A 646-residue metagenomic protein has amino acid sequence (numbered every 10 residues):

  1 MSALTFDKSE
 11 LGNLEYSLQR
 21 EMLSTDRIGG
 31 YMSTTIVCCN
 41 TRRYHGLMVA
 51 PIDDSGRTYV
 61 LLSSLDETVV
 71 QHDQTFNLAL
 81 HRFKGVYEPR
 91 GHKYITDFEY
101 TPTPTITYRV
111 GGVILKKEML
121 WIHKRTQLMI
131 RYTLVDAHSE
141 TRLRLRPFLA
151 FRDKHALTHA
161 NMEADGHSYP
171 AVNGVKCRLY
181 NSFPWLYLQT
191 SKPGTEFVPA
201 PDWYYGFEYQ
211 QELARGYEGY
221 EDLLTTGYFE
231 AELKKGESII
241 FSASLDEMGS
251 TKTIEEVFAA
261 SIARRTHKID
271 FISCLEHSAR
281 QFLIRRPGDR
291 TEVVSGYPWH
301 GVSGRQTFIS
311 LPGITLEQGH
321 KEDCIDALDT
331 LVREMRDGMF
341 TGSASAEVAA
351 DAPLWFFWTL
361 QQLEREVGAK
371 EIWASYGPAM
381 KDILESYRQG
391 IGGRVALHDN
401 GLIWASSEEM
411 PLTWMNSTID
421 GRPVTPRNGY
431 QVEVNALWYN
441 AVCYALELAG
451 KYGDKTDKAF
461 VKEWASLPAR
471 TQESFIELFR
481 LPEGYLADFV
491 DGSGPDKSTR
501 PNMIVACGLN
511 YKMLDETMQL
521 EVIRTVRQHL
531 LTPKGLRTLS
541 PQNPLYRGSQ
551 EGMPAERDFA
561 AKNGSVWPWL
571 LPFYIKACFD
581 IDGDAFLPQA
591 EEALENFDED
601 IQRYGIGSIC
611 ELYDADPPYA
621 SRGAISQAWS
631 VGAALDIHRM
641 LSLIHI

Functional and structural regions predicted by a protein language model:
M1-H267, F271, R305, H320-K321 (+3 more regions): Terminal accessory carbohydrate-recognition/targeting modules of carbohydrate-active enzymes
Q74-T103, V110-I114, Q389, W404 (+5 more regions): Non-catalytic C-terminal accessory modules of carbohydrate-active enzymes
Y132, S310, A506: Residue-level signal for inorganic ion chemistry
D136-A137, T158-E163, P170, L233-K235 (+10 more regions): Aromatic-rich carbohydrate-recognition surfaces in CAZymes
T251-Y297: An acidic-aromatic substrate-binding cleft motif
S273, R388, V395-H398, Y439-Q550 (+2 more regions): Catalytic cores of carbohydrate-active enzymes
R280-R285, D329-D337, E599-I606: Glycine-rich, acidic and aromatic/proline-enriched surface loops and short helix-turn segments that act as binding
R285, D289-H300, T341-E366, A396-R427 (+3 more regions): Carbohydrate-binding/catalytic loop surfaces
